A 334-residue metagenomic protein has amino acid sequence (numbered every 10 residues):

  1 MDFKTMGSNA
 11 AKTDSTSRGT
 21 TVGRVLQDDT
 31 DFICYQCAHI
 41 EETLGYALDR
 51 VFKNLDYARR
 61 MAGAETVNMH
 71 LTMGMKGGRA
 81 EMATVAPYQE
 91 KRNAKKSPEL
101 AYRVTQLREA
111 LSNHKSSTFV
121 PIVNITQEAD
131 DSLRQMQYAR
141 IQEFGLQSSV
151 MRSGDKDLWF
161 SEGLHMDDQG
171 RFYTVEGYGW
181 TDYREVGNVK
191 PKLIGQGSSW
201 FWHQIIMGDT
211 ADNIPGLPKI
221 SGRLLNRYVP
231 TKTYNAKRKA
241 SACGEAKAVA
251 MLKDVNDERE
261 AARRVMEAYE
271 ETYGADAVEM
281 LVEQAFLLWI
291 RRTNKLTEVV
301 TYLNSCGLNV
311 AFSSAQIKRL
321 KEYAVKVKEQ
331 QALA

Functional and structural regions predicted by a protein language model:
D2-A110: Domain-level signal for Mg2+-assisted phosphodiester chemistry and nucleotide/NA-binding surfaces in nucleic-acid
D2-K12, R50, A62-A64, R92-A334: Extended two-metal-dependent nuclease catalytic cores across DNA- and RNA-processing enzymes
